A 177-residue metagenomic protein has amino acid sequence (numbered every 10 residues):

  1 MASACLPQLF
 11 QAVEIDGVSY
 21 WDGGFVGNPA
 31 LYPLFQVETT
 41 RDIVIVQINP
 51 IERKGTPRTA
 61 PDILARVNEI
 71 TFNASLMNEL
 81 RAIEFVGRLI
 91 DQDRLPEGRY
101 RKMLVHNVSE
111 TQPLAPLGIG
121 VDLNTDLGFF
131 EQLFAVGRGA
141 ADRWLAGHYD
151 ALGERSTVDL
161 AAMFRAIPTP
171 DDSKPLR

Functional and structural regions predicted by a protein language model:
M1-R177: Patatin-like phospholipase
